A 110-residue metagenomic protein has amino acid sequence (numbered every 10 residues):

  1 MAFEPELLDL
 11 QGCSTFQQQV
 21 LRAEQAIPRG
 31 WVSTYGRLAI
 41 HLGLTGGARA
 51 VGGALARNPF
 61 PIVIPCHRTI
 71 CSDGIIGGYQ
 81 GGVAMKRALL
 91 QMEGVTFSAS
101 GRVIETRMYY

Functional and structural regions predicted by a protein language model:
M1-G46, M92-Y110: Basic nucleic-acid-binding alpha-helical/helix-turn surface characteristic of O6-alkylguanine DNA
Q19, A84-M85: Generic structural microfeature
G46-A84, F97: Short glycine/serine-rich loop segments
